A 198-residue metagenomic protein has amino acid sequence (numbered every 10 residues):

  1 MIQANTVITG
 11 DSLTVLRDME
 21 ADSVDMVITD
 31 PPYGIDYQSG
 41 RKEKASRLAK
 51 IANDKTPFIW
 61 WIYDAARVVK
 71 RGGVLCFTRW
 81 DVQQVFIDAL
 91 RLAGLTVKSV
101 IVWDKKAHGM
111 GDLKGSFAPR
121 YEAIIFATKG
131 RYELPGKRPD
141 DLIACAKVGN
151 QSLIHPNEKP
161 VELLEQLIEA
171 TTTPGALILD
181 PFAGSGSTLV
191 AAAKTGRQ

Functional and structural regions predicted by a protein language model:
M1-Q198: Core catalytic lobe of class I
